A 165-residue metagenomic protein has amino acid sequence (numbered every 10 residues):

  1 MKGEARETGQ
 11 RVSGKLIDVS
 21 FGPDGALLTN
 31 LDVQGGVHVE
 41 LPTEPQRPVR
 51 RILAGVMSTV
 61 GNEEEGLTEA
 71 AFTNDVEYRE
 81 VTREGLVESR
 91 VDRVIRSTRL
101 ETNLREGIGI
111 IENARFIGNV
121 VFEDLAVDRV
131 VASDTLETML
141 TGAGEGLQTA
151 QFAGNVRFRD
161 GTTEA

Functional and structural regions predicted by a protein language model:
M1-A165: N-terminal amphipathic/hydrophobic interface segments
